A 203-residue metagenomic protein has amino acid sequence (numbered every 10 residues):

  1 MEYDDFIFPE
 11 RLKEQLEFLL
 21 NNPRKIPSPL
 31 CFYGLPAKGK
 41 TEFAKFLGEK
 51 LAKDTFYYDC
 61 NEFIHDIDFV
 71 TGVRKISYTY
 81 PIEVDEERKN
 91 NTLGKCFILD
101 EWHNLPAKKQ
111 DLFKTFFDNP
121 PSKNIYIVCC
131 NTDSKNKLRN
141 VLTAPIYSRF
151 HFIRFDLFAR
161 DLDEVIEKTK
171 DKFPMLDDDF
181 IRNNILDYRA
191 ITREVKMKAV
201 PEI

Functional and structural regions predicted by a protein language model:
M1-L35, G72, E86: Pre-Walker A (pre-P-loop) alpha-helix and adjacent loop at the N terminus of AAA/AAA+ ATPase modules, a conserved
K13, D54-G94: Short glycine-rich substrate-engagement loop in P-loop NTPases that contacts/grips substrate
N21, P27-E62: Walker A/P-loop
S28, T92-F97, P121-I127: Loop/turn-to-beta-strand initiation segments
H103-N131, A144: Conserved catalytic/switch belt of AAA+ P-loop NTPases
N140-F158: A short helix-turn-beta junction within AAA+ P-loop NTPase domains corresponding to the substrate/partner-engaging
F155-D177: Conserved small helical "lid"/interfacial subdomain of P-loop NTPases
F173-I203: Conserved AAA+ ATPase small/helical "lid" subdomain
